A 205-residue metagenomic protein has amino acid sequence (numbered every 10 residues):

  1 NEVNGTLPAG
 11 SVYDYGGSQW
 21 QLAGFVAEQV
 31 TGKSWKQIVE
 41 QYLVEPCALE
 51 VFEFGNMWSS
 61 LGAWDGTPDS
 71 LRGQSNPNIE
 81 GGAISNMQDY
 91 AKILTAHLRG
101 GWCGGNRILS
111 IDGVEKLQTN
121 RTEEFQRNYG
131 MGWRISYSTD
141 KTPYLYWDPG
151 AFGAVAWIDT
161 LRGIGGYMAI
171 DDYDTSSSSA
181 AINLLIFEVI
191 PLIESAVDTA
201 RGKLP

Functional and structural regions predicted by a protein language model:
N1-D148: Short, surface-exposed loop or secondary-structure junction motifs that flank catalytic or metal-binding residues
L117-T119, A156, L192-D198: A short, hydrophobic secondary-structure junction motif
S138, S176-P205: Short, gly/Ser/Thr-rich active-site loops of penicillin-recognizing serine hydrolases
Y144-Y146, F152-G165: Short, surface-exposed beta-strand/loop micro-motifs that present aromatic residues
